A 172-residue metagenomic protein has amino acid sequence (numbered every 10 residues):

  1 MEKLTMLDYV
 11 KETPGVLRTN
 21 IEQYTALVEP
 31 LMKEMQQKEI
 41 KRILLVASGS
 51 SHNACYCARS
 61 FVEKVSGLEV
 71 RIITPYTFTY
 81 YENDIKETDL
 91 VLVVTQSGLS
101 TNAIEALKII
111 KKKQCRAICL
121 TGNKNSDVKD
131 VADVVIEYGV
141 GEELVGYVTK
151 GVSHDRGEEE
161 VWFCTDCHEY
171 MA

Functional and structural regions predicted by a protein language model:
M1-K38, D155-A172: Cofactor-/ligand-binding subdomain signature composed of acidic, glycine-rich, tryptophan-containing flexible loops
Q36-A172: Glycine-rich phosphate-binding loops that contact phosphosugars or nucleotide phosphates
